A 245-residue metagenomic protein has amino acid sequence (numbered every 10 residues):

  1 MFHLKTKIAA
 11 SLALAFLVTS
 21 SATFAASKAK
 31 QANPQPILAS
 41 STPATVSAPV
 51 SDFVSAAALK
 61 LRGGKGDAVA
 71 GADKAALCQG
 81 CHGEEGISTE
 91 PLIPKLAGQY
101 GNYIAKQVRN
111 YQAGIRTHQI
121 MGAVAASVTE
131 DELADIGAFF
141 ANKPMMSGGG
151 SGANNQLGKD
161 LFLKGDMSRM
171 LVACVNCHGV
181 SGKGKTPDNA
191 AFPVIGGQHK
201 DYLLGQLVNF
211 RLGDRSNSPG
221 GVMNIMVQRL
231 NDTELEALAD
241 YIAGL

Functional and structural regions predicted by a protein language model:
M1-K65, R109, A243-L245: N-terminal export/targeting leaders of redox proteins
A26-Q31, T89-K95, Y111-A153, D188-V194 (+2 more regions): Axial heme c-ligation environment in periplasmic c-type cytochrome domains
P36-A75, T89-E90, N142-M170: Electrostatic cytochrome c docking/interface patches
D67, K74, Y100, Q107 (+6 more regions): Stable alpha-helical elements in mature extracytoplasmic
G71, C78-E85, I136, L171-V180 (+1 more regions): The canonical Cys-X-X-Cys-His
A72-A76, G98-G101, G165-V175, T186 (+1 more regions): Sequence context surrounding c-type heme c attachment/ligation sites in exported
I87-S88, K183-G184: Short, non-ligating residues that shape and space the ligands of small metal-coordination modules and catalytic
